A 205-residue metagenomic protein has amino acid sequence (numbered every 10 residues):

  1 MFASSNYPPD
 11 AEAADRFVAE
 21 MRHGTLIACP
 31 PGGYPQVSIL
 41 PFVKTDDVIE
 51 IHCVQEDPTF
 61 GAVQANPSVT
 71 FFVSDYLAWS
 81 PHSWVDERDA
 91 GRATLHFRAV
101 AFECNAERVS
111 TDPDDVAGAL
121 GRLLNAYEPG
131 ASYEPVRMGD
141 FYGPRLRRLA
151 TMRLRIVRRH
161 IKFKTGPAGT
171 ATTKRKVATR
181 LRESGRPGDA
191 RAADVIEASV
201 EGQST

Functional and structural regions predicted by a protein language model:
M1-E50: An N-terminal domain-cap segment
A14-D15, A28-G32, I39, T59-F60 (+2 more regions): Catalytic micro-motifs at enzyme active sites that drive phosphoryl/nucleotidyl and oxygen chemistry
D15-F17, T59-V63, Y142-R147, M152: A general structural signal for short secondary-structure junctions and capping/turn motifs
M21-H23, N66-V69, L149: Short, surface-exposed beta-edge/turn micro-motifs
G32-Y34, F42-E50, Q55-P58, S68-V69 (+2 more regions): Short, charged/polar surface micro-motifs in flexible loops or helix N-caps
E50, T70, E103, T151-R155: Beta-strand secondary-structure signal
Q55-A119: Short, structured beta-strand-loop surface elements
E107-T205: C-terminal edge-of-domain segments
